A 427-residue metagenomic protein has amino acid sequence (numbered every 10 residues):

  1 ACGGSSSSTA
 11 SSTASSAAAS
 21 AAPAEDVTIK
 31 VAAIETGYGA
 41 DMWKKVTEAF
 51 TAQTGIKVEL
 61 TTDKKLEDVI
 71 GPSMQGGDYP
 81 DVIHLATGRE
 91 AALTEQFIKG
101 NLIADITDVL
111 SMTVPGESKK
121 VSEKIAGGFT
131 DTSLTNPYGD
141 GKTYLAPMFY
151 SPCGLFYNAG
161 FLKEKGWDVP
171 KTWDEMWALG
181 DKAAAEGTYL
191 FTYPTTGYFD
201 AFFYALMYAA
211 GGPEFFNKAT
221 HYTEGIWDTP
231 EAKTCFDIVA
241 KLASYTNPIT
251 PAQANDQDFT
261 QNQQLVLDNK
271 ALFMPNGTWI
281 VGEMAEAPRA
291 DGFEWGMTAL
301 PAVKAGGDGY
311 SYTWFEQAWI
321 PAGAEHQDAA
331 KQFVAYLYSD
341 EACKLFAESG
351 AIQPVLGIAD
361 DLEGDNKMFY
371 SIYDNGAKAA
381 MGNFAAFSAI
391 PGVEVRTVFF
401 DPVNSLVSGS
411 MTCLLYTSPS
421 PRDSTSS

Functional and structural regions predicted by a protein language model:
E25-T36, I56-T61, V82, F191: Short, well-ordered beta-strand elements
E48, A52, Q75-G76, K142 (+4 more regions): Extracytoplasmic/periplasmic substrate-recognition and gating elements
E90-P152: Hinge/lid segment of periplasmic solute-binding proteins
E95-Q96, F202-L206, A210, D237-H326: Extracytoplasmic/periplasmic substrate-binding proteins
S122-E123, T135, W295-A299, A347-V398 (+1 more regions): Long, aromatic- and glycine/proline-rich binding clefts that accommodate carbohydrate-like moieties
S133-M148, C153, W177-G225, N262 (+1 more regions): Extracytoplasmic/periplasmic solute-binding protein
G180-A183, H221-Q253: Glycine-centered hinge/linker elements that transmit conformational signals in sensory and ligand-binding systems
Y416-T425: Conserved small/polar residues in nucleotide/adenosyl-binding loops
